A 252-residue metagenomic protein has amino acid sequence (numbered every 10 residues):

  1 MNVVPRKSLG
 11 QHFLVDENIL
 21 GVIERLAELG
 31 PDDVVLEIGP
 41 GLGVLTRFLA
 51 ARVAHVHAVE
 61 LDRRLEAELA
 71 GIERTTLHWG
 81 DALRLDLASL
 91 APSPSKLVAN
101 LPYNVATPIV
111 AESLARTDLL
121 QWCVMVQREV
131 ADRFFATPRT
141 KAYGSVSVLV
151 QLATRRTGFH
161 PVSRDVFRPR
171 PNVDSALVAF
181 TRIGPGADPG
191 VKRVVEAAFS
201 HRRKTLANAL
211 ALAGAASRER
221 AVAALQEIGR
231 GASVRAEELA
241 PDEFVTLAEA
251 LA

Functional and structural regions predicted by a protein language model:
M1-A197, Q226, E237, T246-E249: Catalytic cores of RNA-modifying enzymes
N172, F199-K204, A215-A252: Conserved Class I S-adenosyl-L-methionine
E196, A207-A211: Amphipathic alpha-helical segments within well-ordered protein domains
